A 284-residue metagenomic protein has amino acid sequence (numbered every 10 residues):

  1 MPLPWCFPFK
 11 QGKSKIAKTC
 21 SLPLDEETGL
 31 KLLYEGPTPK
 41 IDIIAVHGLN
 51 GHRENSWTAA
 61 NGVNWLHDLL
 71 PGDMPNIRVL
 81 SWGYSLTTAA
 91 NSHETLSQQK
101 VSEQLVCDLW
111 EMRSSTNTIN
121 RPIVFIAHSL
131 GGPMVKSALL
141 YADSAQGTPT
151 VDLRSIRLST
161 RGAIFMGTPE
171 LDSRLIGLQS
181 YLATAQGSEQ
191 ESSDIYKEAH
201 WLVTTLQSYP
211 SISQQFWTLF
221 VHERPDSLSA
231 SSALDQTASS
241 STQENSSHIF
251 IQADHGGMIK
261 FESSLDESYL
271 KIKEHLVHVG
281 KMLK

Functional and structural regions predicted by a protein language model:
M1-K13: PEST-like, low-complexity acidic/proline-rich intrinsically disordered segments, predominantly at protein N-termini
L24-N76: Short, surface-exposed "cap/lid" segments of acyl-processing enzymes
I43, N50-G51, R78, A90 (+3 more regions): C-terminal catalytic-base region of ester-bond hydrolases, centering on the histidine of the charge-relay
H47, A89, Q99-I212: Serine-dependent carboxylesterase/thioesterase catalytic core of lipase-like alpha/beta-hydrolase/SGNH enzymes
N50-N55, T87-N91, L130-V135, A163 (+4 more regions): Eukaryotic short linear interaction motifs
N55-N61, S92-L96, S137-Y141, L175-Y181 (+2 more regions): Short coil/turn segments at secondary-structure boundaries
G72-T88: Conserved alpha/beta-hydrolase
W82-L86, T168, E223: Active-site loop/turn elements of alpha/beta-hydrolase fold enzymes, especially the short glycine-/histidine-rich
